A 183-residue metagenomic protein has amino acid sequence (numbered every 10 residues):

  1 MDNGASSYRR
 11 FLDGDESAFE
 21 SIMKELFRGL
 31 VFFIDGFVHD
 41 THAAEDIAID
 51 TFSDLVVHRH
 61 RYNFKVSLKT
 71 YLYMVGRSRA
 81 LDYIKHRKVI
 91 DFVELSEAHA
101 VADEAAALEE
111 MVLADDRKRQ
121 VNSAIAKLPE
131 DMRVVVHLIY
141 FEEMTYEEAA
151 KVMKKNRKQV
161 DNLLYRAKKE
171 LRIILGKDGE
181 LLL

Functional and structural regions predicted by a protein language model:
M1-G29, G36, I173, L183: N-terminal module of bacterial RNA polymerase sigma factors
L12-D13, D50-S67: Sigma70-family region 2
I22, L26, L30, T51 (+3 more regions): Residue-level preference for hydrophobic side chains embedded in well-ordered alpha helices
K24, V31, T41-H58: Conserved RNAP core-binding helix
E25-R28, G36-H39, H137-M144: Short helix-capping/turn signature of helix-turn-helix
V57-F64, M74-V93, A114: Arg/Lys-rich amphipathic alpha helix in sigma70-family domain 2
I90-A114: Internal acidic/polar
Q120, A124, M132, F141 (+1 more regions): DNA-recognition helix of helix-turn-helix
